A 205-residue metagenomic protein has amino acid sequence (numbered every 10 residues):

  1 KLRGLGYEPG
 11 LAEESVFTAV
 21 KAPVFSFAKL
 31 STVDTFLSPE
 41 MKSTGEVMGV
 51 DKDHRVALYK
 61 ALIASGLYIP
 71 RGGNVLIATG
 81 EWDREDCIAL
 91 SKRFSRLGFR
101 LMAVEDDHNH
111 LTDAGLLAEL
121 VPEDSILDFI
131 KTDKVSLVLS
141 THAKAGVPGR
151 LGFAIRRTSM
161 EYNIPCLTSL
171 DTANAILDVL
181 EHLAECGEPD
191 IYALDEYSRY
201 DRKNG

Functional and structural regions predicted by a protein language model:
K1-L167, A173-I176, H182, C186-P189 (+1 more regions): ATP-dependent carboxylate/acyl-activation modules
